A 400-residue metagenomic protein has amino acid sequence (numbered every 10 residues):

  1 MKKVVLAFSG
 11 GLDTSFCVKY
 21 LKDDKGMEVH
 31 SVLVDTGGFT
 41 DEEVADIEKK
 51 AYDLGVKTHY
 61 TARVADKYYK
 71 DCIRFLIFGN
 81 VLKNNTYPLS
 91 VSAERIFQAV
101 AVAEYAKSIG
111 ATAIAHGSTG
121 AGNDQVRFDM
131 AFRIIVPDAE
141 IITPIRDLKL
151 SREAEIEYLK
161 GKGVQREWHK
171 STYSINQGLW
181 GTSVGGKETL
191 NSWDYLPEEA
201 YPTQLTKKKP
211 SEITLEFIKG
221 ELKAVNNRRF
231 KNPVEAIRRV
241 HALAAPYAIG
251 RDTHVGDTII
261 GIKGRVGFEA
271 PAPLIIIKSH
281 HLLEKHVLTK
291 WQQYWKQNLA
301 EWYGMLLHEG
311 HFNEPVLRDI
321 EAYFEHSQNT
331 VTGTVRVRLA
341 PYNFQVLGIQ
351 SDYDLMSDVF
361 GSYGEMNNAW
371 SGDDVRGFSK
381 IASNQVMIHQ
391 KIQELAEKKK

Functional and structural regions predicted by a protein language model:
M1-K400: Nucleotide-activated chemistry modules centered on ATP-dependent adenylation/adenylyltransferase
